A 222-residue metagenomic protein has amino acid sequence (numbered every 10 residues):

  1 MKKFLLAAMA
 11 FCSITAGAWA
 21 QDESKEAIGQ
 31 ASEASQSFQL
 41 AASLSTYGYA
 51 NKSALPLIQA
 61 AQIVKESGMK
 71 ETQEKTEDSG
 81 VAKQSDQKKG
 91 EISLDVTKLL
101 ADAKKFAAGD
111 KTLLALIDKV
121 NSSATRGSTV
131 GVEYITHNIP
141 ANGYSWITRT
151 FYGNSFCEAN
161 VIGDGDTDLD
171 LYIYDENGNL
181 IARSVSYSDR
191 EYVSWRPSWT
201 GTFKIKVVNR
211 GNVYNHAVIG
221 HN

Functional and structural regions predicted by a protein language model:
F4-I14: Sec-dependent N-terminal signal peptides
T15-A20: Sec/Tat signal peptide C-region and signal peptidase I cleavage site
Q21-A101: Alpha-helical, heptad-rich or low-complexity scaffold/stalk segments that mediate oligomerization or tethering
N51, G131-Y214, V218-N222: Acidic, Ser/Thr/Pro-rich low-complexity intrinsically disordered segments
S79-T148, Y152: Non-catalytic extracellular/lumenal accessory regions of secreted precursors
